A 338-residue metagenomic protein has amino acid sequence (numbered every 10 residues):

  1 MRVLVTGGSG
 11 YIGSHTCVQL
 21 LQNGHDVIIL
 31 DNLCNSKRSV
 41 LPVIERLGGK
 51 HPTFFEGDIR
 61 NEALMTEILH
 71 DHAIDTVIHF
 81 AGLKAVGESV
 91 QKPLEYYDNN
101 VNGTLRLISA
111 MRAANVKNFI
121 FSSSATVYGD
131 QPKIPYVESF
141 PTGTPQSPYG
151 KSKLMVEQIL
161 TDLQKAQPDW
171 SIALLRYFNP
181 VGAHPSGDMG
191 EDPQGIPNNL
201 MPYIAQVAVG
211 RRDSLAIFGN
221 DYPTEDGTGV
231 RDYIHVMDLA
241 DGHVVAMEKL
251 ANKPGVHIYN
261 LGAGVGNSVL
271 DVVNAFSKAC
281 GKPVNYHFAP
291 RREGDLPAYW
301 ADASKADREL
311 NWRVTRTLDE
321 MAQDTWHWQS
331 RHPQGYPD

Functional and structural regions predicted by a protein language model:
M1-A183: N-terminal Rossmann-like NAD(P)+-binding domain of SDR-like oxidoreductases, especially those catalyzing
M1-R2, Q91-P93, T144-P145, M189-G190 (+3 more regions): A short, structure-level motif marking secondary-structure boundaries and short turns
Y11-C17, V40, N61, V86 (+14 more regions): Short, electropositive, low-hydrophobicity segments enriched in small/polar residues
R38, P168, F178-N199, G210-R231: Short, flexible, glycine-rich and Lys/Arg-enriched loop motifs at helix boundaries that contact anionic partners
S39-P42, K50, A63, N198 (+3 more regions): Generic alpha-helical secondary structure signal
G57, L69, Y96, T144 (+5 more regions): Pocket-edge positions in alpha/beta enzyme catalytic cores
Y97, Q146-L154, G190, Q194-N198 (+2 more regions): Short-chain dehydrogenase/reductase
L200-D338: C-terminal substrate-binding subdomain of Rossmann-fold SDR/epimerase-dehydratase oxidoreductases
